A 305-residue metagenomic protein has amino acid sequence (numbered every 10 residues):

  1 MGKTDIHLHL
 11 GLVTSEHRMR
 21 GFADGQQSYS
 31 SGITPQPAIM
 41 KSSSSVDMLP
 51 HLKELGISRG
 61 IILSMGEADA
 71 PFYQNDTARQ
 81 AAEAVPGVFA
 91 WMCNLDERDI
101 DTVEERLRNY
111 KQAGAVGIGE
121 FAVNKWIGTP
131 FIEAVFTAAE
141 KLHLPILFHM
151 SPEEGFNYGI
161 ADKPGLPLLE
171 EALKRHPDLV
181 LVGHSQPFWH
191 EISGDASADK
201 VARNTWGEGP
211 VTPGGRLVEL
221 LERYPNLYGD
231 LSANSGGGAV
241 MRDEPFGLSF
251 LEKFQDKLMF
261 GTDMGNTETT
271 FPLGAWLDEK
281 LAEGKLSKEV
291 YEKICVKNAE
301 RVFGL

Functional and structural regions predicted by a protein language model:
M1-R59, F254-M259, G265-L305: Mid-to-C-terminal alpha-helical segments outside catalytic/metal-binding sites
H9, M65-G66, N94-R98, F121-N124 (+4 more regions): Active-site beta-loop-alpha junctions enriched in small/polar residues
L12-T14, D69-P71, I127-G128, E154-N157 (+3 more regions): Short catalytic/ligand-binding loop motif for oxyanion handling, primarily in non-cytosolic enzymes, centered on
S15-R20, Q74-N75, E104-R106, I132 (+4 more regions): Short aromatic-enriched loop/helix-cap "lid" or pocket-rim segments at secondary-structure transitions that line
S45-L49, N75-A82, E104-L107, I132 (+5 more regions): Generic structural signal for well-ordered alpha-helices, preferentially at hydrophobic/aromatic core positions
S58-R59, A68-P164: Active-site gating/metal-coordination segments in enzymes
V116-G117, I132-F260: Catalytic pocket-lining loop regions of alpha/beta-barrel enzymes, especially the amidohydrolase/enolase/GH5 lineages
